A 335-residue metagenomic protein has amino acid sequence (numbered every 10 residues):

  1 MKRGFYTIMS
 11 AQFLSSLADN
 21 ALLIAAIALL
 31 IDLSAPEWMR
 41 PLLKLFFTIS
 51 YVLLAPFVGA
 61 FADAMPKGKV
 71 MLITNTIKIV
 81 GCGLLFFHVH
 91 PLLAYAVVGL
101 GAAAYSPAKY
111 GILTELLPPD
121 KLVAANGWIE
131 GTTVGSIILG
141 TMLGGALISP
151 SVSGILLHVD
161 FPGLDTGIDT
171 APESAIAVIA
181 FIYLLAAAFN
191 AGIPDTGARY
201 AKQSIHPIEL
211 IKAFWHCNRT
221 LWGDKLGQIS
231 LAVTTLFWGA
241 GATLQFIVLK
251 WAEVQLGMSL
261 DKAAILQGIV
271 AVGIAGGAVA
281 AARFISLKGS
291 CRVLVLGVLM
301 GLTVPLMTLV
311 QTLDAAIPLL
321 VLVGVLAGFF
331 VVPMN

Functional and structural regions predicted by a protein language model:
M1-Y6, I193-A232: Juxtamembrane intracellular "pre-TM" segments in multi-pass secondary transporters
Y6-L23, L43-A62, P66-K78, L93-P150 (+8 more regions): Substrate-agnostic recognition of the 12-TM MFS/MFS-like secondary transporter fold
A21, S151-I176, R219-A278, F329 (+1 more regions): A single, central transmembrane helix in multi-pass transporters
A25, S34-P41, L260-Q267: Small-residue hotspots at the loop-to-helix junctions and early N-terminal turns of transmembrane alpha-helices
K69-L84, C291-L306: Structural signature of the two symmetry-related core transmembrane helices
L85-Y95, T308-L320: Helix-loop junctions at membrane interfaces in 12-TM secondary transporters
G111, E115, D120, I168-P172 (+2 more regions): Helix-loop junctions on the cytosolic side of multi-pass membrane transporters, especially the intracellular loop
I129, T133-N190: Helix-loop-helix hairpin linking two adjacent transmembrane segments in secondary transporters
